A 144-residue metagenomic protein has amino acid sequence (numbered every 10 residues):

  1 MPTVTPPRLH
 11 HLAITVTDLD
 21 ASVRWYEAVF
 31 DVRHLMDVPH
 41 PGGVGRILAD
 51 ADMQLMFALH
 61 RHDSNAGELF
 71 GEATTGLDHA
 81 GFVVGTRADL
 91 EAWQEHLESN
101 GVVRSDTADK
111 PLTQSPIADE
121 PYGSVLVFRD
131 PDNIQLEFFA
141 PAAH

Functional and structural regions predicted by a protein language model:
M1-A21, L77-A80, A142-H144: N-terminal beta-strand motif that seeds the catalytic metal site of vicinal oxygen chelate
P2-V4, Q94-H144: Vicinal oxygen chelate
V4, T15-R61: Core segments of cupin and vicinal oxygen chelate
A21-S22, A88-A92: Short, conserved charged micro-motifs
G42-V44, G76, Y122: Exposed loop/turn and edge beta-strand positions of beta-sandwich/beta-sheet ligand-binding modules
G43, D63-L69, L112-S115: A short, acidic/glycine-rich surface segment
A66-V84, D89: Helix-adjacent hinge/juxtasegments
